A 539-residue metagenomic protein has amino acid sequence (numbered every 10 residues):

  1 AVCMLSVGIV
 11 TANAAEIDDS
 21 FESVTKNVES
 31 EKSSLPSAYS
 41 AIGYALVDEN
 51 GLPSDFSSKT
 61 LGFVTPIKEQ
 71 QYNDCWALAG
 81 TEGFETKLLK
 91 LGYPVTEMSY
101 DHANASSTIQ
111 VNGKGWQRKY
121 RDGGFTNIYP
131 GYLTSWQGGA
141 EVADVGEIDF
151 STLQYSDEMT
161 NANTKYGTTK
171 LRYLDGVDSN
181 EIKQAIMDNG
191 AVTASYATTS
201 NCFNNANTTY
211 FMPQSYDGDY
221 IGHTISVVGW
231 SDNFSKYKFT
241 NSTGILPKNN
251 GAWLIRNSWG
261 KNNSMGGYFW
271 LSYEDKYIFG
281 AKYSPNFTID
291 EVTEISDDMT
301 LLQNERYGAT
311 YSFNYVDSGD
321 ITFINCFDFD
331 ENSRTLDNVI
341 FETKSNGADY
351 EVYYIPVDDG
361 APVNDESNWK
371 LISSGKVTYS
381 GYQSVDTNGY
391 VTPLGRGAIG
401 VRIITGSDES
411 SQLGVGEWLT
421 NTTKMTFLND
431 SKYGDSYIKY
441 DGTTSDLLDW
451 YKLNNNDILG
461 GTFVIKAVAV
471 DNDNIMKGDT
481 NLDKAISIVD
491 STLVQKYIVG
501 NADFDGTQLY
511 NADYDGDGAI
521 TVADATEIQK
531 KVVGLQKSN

Functional and structural regions predicted by a protein language model:
A1-C3: Sec-dependent N-terminal signal peptides
S6-N13, N472-N539: Cellulosome-associated attachment modules in secreted, modular CAZymes
A15-K59: N-terminal zymogen propeptides
I17, G51-L61, Q71, A77-E85 (+6 more regions): Predominantly the structural core of cysteine protease catalytic domains
G62-N73, G115-K119, T480-L482, Y514-G516: A short glycine/serine-rich beta->alpha loop
E85-A103: Phosphate-handling active-site elements
G347-N429: Aromatic- and Gly/Pro-enriched, solvent-exposed loop/edge beta-strand patches characteristic of beta-rich domains
R402-N472: Short, surface-exposed beta-strand/loop patches at domain edges that form aromatic-rich interfacial subsites
